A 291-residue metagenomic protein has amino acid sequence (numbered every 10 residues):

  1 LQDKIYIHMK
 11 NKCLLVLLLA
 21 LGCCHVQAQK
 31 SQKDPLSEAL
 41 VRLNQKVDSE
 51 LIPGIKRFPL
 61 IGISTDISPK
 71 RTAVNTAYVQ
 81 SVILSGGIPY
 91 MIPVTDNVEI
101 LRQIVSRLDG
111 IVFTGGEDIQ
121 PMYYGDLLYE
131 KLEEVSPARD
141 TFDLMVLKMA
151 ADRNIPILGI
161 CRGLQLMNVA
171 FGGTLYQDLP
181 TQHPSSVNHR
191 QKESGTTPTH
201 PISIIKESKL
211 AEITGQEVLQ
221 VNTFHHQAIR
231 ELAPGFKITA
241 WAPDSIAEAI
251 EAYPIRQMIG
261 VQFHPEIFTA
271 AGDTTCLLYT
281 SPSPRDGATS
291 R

Functional and structural regions predicted by a protein language model:
L1-Q32: Bacterial Sec-dependent N-terminal signal peptides
V26-D48: Sec-dependent signal peptide cleavage junction
E38, I61, T65-S68, A73-L158 (+3 more regions): Flexible gly/pro-rich beta->alpha loop and the following alpha-helix that scaffold active-site loops
G159, G163, N168: Gly/Ala-rich beta-loop-alpha elbow adjacent to hydrolase catalytic centers
H183-Q220: An acidic, glycine-rich "communication" segment
K206-P254: Catalytic beta-strand/loop cores that center a nucleophilic Ser/Cys/Thr and support acyl-enzyme chemistry
I246-D273: A glycine-centered loop/beta-turn motif at secondary-structure junctions
Y279-P284: Conserved small/polar residues in nucleotide/adenosyl-binding loops
